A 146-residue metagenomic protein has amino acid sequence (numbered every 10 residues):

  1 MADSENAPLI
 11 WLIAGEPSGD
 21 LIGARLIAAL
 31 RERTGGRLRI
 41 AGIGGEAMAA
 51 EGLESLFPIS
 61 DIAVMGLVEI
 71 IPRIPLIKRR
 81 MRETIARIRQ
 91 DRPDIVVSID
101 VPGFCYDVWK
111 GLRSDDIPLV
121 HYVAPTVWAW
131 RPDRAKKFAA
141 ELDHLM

Functional and structural regions predicted by a protein language model:
M1-P8: Extreme N-terminus of proteins, especially the signal/transit-peptide cleavage junction and the first residues
P8-M146: Active-site and donor-binding regions of nucleotide-sugar-utilizing enzymes
